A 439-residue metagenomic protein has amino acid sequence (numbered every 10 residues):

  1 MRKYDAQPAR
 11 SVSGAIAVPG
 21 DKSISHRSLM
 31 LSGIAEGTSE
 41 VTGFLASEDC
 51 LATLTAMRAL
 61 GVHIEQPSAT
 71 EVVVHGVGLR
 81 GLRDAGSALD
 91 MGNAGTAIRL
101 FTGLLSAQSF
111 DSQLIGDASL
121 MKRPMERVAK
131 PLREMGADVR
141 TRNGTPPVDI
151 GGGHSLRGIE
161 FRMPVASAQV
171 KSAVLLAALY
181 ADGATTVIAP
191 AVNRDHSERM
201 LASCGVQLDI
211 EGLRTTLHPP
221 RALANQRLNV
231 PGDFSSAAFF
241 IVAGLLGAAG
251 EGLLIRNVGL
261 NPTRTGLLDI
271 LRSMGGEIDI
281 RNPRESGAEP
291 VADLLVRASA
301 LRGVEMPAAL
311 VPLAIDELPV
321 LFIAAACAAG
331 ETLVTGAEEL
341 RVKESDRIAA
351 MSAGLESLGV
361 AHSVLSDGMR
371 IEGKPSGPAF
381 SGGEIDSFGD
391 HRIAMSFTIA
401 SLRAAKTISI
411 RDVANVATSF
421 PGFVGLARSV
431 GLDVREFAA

Functional and structural regions predicted by a protein language model:
M1-A439: Structural preference for solvent-exposed beta-strand-turn elements and adjacent flexible terminal/loop segments within
